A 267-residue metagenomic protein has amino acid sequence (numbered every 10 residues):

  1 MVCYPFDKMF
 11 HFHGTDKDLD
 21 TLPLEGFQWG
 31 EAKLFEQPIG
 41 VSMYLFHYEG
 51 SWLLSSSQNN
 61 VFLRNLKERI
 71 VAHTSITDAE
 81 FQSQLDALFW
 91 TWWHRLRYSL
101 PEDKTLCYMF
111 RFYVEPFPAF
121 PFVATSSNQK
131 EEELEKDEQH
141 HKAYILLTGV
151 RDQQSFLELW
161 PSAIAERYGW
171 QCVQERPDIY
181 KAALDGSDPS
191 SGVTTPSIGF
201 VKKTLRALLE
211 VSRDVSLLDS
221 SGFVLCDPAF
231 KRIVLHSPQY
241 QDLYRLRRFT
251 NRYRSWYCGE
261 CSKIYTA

Functional and structural regions predicted by a protein language model:
M1-A267: Core nucleotide-handling region used for phosphoryl-transfer chemistry
